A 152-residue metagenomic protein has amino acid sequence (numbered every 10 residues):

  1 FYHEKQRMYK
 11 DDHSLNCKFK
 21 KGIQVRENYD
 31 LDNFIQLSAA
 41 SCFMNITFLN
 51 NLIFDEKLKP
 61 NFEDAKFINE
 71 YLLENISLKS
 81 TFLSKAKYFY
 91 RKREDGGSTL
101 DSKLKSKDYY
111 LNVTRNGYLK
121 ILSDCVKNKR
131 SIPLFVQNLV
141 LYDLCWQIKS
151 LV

Functional and structural regions predicted by a protein language model:
F1-L15: Conserved donor NDP-sugar-binding/catalytic core segment of glycosyltransferases
R7-Y9, N33-I35, N50-N51, E56-K57 (+1 more regions): Cyclic-dinucleotide signaling modules
L15-N16, I46-T47: Hydrophobic, small-residue-rich alpha-helical packing segments that form membrane-like cores
K20-M44, K105: A recurrent flexible, glycine/aromatic-enriched loop bordering the glycosyltransferase active site that acts as
F48, L58-A86, K92: A short, conserved alpha-helix in the catalytic core of glycosyltransferases
L49, E94-G96, S150: A glycine-centered beta->alpha junction motif in the catalytic cores of kinase/phosphotransferase enzymes
Y90-E94, D101-N128, V152: Catalytic core of nucleotide-sugar-dependent glycosyltransferases
D124-V152: Terminal low-complexity segments of carbohydrate-biosynthetic enzymes
